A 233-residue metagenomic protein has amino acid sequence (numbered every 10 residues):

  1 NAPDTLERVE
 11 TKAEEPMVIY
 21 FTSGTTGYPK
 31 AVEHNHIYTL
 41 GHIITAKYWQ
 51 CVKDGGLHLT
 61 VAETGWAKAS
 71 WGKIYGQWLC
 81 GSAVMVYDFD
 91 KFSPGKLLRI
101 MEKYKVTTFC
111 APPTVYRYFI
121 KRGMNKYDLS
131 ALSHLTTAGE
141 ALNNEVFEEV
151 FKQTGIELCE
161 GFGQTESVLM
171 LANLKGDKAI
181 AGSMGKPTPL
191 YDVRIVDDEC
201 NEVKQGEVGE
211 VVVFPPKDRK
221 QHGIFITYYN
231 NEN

Functional and structural regions predicted by a protein language model:
A2-F21, Y28, C51-L57: Conserved pre-ATP/AMP-binding loop-to-beta segment of ANL
E7, V196-D197: Hydrophobic alpha-helical segments, especially N-terminal targeting/anchoring helices
V9-T11, G182-P187, E202: Short Gly/Pro-enriched turn/cap motifs at secondary-structure boundaries
P16, T22-T25, H58, M101 (+5 more regions): Conserved S/T- and glycine-rich ATP-binding loop of Class I adenylate-forming
M17-G41: Conserved AMP-binding A3 loop
L40-T60, T64-T107, K121-R122: Conserved AMP-binding/adenylation subdomain of ANL enzymes
L79, V106-C110, I120-I180, D192: Gly/Ser/Thr-rich phosphate-binding loop
P187-L190, N201-N233: Conserved ATP/PPi-binding loop(s) of AMP-dependent carboxylate-activating enzymes
